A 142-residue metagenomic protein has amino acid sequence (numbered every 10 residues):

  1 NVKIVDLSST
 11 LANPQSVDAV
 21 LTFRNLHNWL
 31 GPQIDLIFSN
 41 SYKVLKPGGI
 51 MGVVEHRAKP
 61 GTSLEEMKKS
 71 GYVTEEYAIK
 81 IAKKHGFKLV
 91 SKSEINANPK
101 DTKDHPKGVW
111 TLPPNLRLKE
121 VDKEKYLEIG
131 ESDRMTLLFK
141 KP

Functional and structural regions predicted by a protein language model:
N1-L11: S-adenosyl-L-methionine
T10-V20: A short acidic, Gly/Pro-enriched loop at the edge of an enzyme's catalytic core that lines a small-molecule cofactor
D18-D35: A short SAM/SAH-binding and catalytic strip from SAM-dependent methyltransferases
N25, H56-P60, I95-A97: Short "lid" loop at the C-terminus of a central beta-strand within the Rossmann-like core of SAM-dependent
D35-P47: A short glycine-rich, Lys/Arg-flanked "PGG" loop and its adjoining helix->strand segment in the class I
G48-R57: Conserved beta-strand signature within the Rossmann-like core of class I S-adenosyl-L-methionine
G71-K92: Short alpha-helix
T102-P142: Core SAM-dependent methyltransferase catalytic element
